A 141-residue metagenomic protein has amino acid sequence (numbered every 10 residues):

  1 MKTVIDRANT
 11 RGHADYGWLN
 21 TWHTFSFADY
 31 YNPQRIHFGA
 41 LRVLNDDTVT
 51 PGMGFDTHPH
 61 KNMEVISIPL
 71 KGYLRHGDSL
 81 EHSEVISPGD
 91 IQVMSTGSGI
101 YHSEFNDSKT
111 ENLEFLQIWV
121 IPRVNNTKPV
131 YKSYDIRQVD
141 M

Functional and structural regions predicted by a protein language model:
M1-I5: Basic/polar N-terminal segments that are highly enriched at the extreme N-terminus, encompassing both cleavable
D15-P59, M63-E64, F115, I121-P122 (+1 more regions): A short glycine-rich, His/Asp/Glu-containing loop-to-beta-strand
T48, G72-H76, I91-Q92, N125: Short beta-strand segments in beta-sandwich/barrel cores
E64, E84, D90-Q92, I100-H102 (+1 more regions): Generic beta-strand structural signal
H76-S79, V93-M94, Y101-K109: Short beta-strand His + acidic residue motifs that chelate non-heme Fe in jelly-roll/DSBH and cupin folds
D78-S95, V139: Short acidic-glycine-tyrosine-enriched beta hairpin
G97-Y101, K109-M141: Conserved, well-structured core segments that form or line functional sites
